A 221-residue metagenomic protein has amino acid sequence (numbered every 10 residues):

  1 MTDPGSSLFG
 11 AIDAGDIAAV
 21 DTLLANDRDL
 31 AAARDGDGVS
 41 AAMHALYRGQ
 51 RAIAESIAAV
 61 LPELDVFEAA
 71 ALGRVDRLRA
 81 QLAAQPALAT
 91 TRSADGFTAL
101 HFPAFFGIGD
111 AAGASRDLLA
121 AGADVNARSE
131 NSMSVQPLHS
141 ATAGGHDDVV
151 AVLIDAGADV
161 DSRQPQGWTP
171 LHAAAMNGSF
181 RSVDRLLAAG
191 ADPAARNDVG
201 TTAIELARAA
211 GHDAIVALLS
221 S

Functional and structural regions predicted by a protein language model:
T2-A33, L72-D95, A99: N-terminal segments that cap or nucleate solenoid repeat domains
T2-G10, A33-S40, E63-E68, T91-F105 (+3 more regions): Ankyrin-repeat boundary/"N-cap" motif
G10-G15, H44-Q50, E68-R74, F102-A111 (+3 more regions): Ankyrin repeat A-helix N-terminal signature
A19, A52-I53, R77, D110-A114 (+3 more regions): Conserved ankyrin/ankyrin-like repeat signature
T22-D29, E55-P62, L82-L88, R116-D124 (+3 more regions): Ankyrin repeat domain, specifically the short helix-to-loop turn at the C-terminus of the second helix of each repeat
D37-A58, P193-S221: Leucine-rich solenoid repeat scaffolds
A127-N131, V135-D155: Alpha-helical adaptor scaffolds
D161-T202: Ankyrin-repeat and related helical/solenoid repeat scaffolds used for protein-protein interactions
